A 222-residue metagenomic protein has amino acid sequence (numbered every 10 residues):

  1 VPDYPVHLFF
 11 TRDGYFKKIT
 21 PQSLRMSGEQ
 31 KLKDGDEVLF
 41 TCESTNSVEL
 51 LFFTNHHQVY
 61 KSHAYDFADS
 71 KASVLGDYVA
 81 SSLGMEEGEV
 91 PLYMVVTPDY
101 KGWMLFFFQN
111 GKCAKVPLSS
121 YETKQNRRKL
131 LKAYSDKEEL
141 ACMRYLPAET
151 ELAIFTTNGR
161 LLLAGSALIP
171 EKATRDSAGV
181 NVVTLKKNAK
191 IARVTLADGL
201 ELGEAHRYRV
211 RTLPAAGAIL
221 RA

Functional and structural regions predicted by a protein language model:
V1-A222: C-terminal interaction appendages of subunits in large macromolecular complexes
